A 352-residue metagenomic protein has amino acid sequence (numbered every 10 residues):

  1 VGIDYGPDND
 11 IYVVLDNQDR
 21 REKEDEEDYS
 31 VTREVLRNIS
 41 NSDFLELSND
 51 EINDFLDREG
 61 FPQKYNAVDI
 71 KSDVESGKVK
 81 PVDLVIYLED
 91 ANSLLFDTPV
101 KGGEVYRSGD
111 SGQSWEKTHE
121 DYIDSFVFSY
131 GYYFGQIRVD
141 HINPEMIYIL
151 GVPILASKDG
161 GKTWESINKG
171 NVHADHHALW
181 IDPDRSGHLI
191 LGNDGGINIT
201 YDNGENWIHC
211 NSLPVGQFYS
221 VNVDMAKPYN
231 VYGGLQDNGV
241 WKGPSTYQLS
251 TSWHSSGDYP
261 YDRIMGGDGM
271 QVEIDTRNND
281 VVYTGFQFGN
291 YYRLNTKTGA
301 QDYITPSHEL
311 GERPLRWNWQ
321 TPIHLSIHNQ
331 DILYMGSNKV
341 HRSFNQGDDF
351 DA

Functional and structural regions predicted by a protein language model:
V1-A352: Beta-propeller blade termini and top-face loops
